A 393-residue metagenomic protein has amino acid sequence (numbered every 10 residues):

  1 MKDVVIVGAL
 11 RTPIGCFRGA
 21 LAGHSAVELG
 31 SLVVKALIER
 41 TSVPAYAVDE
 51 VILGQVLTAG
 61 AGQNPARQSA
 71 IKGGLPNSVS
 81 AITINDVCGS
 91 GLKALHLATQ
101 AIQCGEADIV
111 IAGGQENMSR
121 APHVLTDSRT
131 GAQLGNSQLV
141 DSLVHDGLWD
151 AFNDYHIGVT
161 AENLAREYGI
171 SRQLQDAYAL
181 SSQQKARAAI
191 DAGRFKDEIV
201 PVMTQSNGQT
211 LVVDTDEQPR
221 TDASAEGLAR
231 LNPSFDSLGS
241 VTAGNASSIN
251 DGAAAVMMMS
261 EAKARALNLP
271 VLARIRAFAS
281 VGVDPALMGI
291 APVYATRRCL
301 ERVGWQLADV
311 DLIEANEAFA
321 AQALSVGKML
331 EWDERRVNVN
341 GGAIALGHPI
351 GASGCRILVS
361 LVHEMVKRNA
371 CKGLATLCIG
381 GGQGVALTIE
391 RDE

Functional and structural regions predicted by a protein language model:
M1-A61, P65-G73, S80, T160-R172 (+4 more regions): Conserved active-site "lid/cap" helical segment
M1-H24, A36, L139, S224-I290 (+5 more regions): Condensing-enzyme catalytic core mediating Claisen C-C bond formation in acyl metabolism
L10-T12, A22-L32, R40, L174-A266 (+2 more regions): N-terminal extracellular/periplasmic Venus flytrap/periplasmic-binding protein-like
H24, Q55-V110, F152-H156, D222-S248 (+3 more regions): Conserved catalytic cysteine-centered active-site region of acyl-thioester-dependent Claisen-condensing enzymes
I84-E116, A165-R194, A255-A262, G327 (+2 more regions): Active-site-proximal alpha-helical scaffold in enzymes
I109-N163, E167: Flexible glycine-/small-residue-enriched beta->alpha junction loops that bind anionic phosphate/pyrophosphate groups
T160-E162, E198, S206, R276-A345: Active-site pocket-lining segment
